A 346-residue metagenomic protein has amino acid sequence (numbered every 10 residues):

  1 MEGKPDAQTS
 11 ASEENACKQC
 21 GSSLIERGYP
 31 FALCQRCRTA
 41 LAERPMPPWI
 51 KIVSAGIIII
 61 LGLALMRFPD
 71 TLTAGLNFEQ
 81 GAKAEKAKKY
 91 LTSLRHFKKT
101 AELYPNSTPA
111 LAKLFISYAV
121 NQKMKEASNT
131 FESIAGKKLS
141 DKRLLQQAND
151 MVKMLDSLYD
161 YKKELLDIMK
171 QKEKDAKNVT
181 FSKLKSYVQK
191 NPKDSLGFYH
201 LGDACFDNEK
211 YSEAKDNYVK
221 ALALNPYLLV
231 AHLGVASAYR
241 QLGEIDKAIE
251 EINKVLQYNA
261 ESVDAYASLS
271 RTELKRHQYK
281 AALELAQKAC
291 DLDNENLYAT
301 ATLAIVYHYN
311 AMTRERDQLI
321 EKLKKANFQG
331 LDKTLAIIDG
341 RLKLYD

Functional and structural regions predicted by a protein language model:
C34, T302, Y309-D346: Terminal, low-structured helical/coil segments at or just beyond the last alpha-helical repeat
A74-G75, T108-P109, D141-K142, S195-L196 (+5 more regions): Helix-start (N-cap) detector for alpha-helical repeat units in TPR-like alpha-solenoids, especially tetratricopeptide
K86, V120, M154, D207 (+4 more regions): Register position in tetratricopeptide repeats
L103, K137-S140, K190, L224 (+3 more regions): Structural marker of alpha-solenoid helical repeat scaffolds
